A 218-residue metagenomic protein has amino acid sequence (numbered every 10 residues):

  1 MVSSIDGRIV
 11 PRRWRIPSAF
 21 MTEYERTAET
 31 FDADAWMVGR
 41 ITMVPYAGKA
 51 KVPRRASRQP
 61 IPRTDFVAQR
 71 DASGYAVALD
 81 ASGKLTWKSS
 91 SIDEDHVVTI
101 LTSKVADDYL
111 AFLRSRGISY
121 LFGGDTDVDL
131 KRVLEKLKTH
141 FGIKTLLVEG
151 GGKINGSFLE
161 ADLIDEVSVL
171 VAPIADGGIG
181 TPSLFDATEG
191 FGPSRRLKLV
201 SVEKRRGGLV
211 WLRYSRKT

Functional and structural regions predicted by a protein language model:
M1-T218: Enzymes that bind and transform nitrogen-containing heteroaromatic metabolites
